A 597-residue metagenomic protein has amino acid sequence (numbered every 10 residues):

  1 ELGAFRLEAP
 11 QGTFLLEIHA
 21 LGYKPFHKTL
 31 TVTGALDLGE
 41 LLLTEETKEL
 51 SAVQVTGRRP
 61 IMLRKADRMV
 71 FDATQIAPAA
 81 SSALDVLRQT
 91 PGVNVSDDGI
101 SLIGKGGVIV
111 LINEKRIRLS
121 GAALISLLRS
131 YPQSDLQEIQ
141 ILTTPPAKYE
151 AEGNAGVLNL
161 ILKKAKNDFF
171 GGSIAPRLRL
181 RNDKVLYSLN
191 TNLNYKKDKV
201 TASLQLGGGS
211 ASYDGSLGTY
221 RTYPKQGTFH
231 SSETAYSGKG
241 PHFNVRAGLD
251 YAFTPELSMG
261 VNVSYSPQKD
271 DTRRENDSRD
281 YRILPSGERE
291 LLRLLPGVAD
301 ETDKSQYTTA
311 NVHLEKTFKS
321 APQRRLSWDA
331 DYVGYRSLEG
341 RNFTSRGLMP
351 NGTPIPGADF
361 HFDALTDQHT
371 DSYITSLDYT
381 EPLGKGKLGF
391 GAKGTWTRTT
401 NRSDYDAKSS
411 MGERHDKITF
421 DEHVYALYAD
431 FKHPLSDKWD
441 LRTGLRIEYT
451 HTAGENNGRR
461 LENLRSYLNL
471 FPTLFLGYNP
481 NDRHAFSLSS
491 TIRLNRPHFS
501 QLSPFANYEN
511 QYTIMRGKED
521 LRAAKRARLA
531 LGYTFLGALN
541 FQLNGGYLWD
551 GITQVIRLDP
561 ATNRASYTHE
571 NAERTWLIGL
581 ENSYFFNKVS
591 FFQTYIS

Functional and structural regions predicted by a protein language model:
R6-E8, A83, R116-T143: Short acidic/polar hinge/loop motifs at secondary-structure boundaries that mediate gating or recognition
L15-T29: A short, solvent-exposed loop/turn motif at the edges and junctions of modular extracellular/periplasmic domains
H19-Y23, L36-A77, V95-D97, K105-G107 (+2 more regions): Short, acidic, small-residue-rich periplasmic hinge/interaction motif at the N-terminus of Gram-negative outer-membrane
D37-L42, A83-V86, L124-L127, I141 (+2 more regions): N-terminal periplasmic accessory domains that precede and gate Gram-negative outer-membrane beta-barrel machines
L84-S120: Extracytoplasmic beta-strand/coil segments of soluble accessory domains associated with Gram-negative outer-membrane
A151-L158, K166-L217, G240-F243: Outer-membrane beta-barrel translocator/receptor signature
N244-Q268, A299-N456, N479-R483, L539-L543 (+1 more regions): Face-selective signature of the C-terminal outer-membrane beta-barrel domain
T366-Q368, T419-F420, L494-W549, N563-E581 (+1 more regions): Outer-membrane beta-barrel signature, preferentially recognizing the C-terminal barrel domain of Gram-negative
